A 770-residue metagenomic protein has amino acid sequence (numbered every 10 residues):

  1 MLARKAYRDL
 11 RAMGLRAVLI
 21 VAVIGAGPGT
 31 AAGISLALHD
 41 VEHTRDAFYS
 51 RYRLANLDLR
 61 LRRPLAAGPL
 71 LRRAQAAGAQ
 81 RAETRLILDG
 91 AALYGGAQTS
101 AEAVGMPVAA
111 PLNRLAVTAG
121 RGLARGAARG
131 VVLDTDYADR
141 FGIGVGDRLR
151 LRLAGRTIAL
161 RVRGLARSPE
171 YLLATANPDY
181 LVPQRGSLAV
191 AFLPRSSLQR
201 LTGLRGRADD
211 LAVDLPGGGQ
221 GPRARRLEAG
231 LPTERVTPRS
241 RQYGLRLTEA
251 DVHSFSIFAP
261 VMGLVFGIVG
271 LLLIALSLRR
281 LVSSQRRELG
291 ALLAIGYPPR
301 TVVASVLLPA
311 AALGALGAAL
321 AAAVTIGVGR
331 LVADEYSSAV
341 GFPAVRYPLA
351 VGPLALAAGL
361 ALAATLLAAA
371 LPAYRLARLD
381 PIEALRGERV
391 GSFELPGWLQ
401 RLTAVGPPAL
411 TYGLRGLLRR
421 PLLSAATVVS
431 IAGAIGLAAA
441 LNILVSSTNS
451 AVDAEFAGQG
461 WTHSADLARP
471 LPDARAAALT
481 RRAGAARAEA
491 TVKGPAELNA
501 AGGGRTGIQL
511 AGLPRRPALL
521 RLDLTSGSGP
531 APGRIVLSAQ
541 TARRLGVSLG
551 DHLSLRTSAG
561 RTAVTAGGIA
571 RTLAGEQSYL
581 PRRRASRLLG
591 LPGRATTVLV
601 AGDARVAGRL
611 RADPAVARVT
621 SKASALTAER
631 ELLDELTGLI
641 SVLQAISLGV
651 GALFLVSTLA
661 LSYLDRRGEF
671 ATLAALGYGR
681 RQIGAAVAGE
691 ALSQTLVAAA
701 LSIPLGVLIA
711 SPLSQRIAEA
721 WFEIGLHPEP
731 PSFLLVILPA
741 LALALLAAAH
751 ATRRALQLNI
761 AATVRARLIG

Functional and structural regions predicted by a protein language model:
M1-R4, T237, L395-T411: Short, membrane-interfacial amphipathic segments enriched in basic
L2-I268, R280-S283, P299-R300, R330 (+8 more regions): Membrane transport/envelope proteins' first extracytoplasmic loop
M13, T248, L272-A312, L653-L696: Interfacial "coupling" helices/loops that link adjacent transmembrane helices in transporter permeases
G14-D40, A311, A319, L422-S447: Short, strongly hydrophobic transmembrane alpha-helices
S50-A66, P407-P532, V536-Q540, S548-D551 (+1 more regions): Juxtamembrane segments of multi-pass membrane proteins
G270-L278, Q285-R287, A311-F342, G352-R378 (+4 more regions): Small-residue-rich transmembrane alpha-helices
R378-L395, L756-G770: Short cytosolic juxtamembrane segments of multi-pass membrane proteins
A490-T491, A595-A601, R609-Q715, E719-L726 (+4 more regions): C-terminal transmembrane helical bundles of large multi-pass transporters and their helix-start/helix-kink determinants
